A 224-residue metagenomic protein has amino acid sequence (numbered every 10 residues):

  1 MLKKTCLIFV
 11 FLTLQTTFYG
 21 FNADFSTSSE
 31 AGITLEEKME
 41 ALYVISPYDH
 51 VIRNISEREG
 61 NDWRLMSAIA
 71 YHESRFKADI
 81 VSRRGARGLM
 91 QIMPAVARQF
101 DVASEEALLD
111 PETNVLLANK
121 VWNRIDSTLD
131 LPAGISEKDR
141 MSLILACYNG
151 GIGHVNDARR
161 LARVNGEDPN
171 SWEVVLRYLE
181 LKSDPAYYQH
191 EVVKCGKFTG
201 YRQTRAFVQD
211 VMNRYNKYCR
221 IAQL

Functional and structural regions predicted by a protein language model:
L2-T5, T16-S29, Y43, E59 (+2 more regions): Non-catalytic cell-wall polysaccharide-engagement segments
L7-F11: Hydrophobic helical h-region of N-terminal Sec-dependent signal peptides in bacterial secretory/periplasmic proteins
E36-P47: A detector for short, charged/polar N-terminal pre-domain segments
P47, N61-M66, Y71, R84-R87 (+2 more regions): Extracytoplasmic
S56: The alpha-helix within a helix-turn-helix
I80-Q99, V164, W172: Short, surface-exposed glycine/acidic/tryptophan-bearing loops
